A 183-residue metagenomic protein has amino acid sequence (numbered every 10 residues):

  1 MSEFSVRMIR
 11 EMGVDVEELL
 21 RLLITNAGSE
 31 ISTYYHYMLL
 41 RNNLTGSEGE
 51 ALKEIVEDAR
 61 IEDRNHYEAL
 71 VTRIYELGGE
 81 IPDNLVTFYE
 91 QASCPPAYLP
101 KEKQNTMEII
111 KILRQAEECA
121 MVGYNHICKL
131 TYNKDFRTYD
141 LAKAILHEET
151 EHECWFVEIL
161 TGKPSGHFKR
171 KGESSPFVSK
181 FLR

Functional and structural regions predicted by a protein language model:
M1-R183: Iron-associated oxidoreductase/ferritin-like identity signal
